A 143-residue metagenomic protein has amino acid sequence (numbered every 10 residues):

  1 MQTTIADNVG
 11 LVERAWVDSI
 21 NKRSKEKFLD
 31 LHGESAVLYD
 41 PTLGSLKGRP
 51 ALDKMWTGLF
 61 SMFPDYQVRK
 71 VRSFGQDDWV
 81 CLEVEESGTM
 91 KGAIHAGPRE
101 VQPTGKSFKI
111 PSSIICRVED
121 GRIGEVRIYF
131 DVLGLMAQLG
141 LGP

Functional and structural regions predicted by a protein language model:
M1-P143: C-terminal and inter-domain tail/linker signature
